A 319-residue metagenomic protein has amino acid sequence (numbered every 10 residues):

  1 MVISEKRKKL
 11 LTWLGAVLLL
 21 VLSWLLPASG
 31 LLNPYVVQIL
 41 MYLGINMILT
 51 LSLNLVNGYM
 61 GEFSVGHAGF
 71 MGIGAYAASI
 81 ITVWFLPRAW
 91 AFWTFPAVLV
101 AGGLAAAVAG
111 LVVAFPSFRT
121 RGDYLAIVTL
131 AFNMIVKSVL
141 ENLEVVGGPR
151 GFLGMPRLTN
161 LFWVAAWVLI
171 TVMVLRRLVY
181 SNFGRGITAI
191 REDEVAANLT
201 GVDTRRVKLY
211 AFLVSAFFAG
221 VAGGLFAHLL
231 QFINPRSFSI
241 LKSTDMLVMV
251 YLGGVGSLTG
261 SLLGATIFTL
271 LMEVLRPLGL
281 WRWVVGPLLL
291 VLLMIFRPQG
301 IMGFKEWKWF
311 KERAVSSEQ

Functional and structural regions predicted by a protein language model:
M1-Q319: Transmembrane alpha-helices and adjacent helix-loop boundaries
